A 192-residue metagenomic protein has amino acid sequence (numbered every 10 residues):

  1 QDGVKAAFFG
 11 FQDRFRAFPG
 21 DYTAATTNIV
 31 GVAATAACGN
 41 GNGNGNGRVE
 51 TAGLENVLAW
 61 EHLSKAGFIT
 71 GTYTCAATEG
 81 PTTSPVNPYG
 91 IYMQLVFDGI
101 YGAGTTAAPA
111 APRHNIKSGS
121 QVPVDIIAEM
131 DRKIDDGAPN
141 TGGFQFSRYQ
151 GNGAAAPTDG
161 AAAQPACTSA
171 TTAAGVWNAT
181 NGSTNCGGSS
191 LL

Functional and structural regions predicted by a protein language model:
K5, N56-W60, I127, D131: Extracytoplasmic/secreted envelope proteins and their assembly/folding machinery, especially bacterial periplasmic
A7-R14, H62-I69, K133-N140: Structured segments of extracytoplasmic/periplasmic soluble domains in secreted or envelope-associated proteins
F8-H62, C75-A77: Short, glycine/small-hydrophobic-rich surface segments
F15-G20, G71-G80, T141-S147: Surface-exposed patches in mature extracellular/periplasmic domains of secreted proteins
N56-H114: A sequence-level detector for low-complexity, Ser/Thr- and acidic-rich stretches
F97-P139: Internal helical hairpin/lid segments
R132-L192: C-terminal functional modules
